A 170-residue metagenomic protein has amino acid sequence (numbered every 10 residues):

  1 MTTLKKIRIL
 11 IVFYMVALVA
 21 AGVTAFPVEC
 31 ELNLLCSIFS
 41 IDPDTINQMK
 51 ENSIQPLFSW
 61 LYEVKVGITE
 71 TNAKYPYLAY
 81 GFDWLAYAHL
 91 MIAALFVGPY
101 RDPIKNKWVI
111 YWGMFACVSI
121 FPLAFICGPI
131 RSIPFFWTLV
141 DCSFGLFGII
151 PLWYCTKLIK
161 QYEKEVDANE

Functional and structural regions predicted by a protein language model:
T3-L10, Y75-L78, P103-I110, P134-W137: Membrane-interface helix-boundary signature
K5-K50: N-terminal signal-anchor transmembrane alpha helix
L10-A17, L85-A88, G113-A116, F144: Hydrophobic alpha-helical transmembrane segments of polytopic
C36-T71: Membrane-interface interhelical connector segments
E63-A93: Individual transmembrane alpha-helix segments
M91-K107: Juxtamembrane helix-break-helix junctions at the cytosolic face of small multi-pass alpha-helical membrane proteins
K107-E170: Alpha-helical transmembrane segments of multi-pass integral membrane proteins, characterized by long hydrophobic
